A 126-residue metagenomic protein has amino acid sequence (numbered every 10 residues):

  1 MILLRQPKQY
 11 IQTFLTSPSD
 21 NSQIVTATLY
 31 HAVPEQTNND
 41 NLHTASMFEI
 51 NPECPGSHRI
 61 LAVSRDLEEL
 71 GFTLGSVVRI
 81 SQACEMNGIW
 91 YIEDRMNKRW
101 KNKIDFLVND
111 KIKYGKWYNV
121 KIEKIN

Functional and structural regions predicted by a protein language model:
R5, Y10-N126: Solvent-exposed, well-ordered loop and adjacent helix/strand elements within mature globular domains that form
